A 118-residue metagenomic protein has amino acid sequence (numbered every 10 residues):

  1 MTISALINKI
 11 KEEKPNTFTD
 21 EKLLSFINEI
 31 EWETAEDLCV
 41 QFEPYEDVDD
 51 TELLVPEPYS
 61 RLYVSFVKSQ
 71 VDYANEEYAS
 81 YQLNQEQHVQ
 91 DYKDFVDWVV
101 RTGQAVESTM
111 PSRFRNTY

Functional and structural regions predicted by a protein language model:
M1-L54, D97-Y118: Conserved short "hinge" loops at termini or chain/domain junctions
T17-F18, A74-S80: Charged, low-complexity interaction regions
E57: An amphipathic, hydrophobic-aromatic interaction surface with interspersed Lys/Arg that forms lipid/phosphate-bearing
R61-Y73: Short, hydrophobic/amphipathic alpha-helical patches that form generic packing surfaces within helical domains
V71-Y73, Q85-V89, V106: Generic alpha-helical propensity signal that fires on short helical segments and nearby coil/disordered stretches
Q82-V96: Short secondary-structure subsegments characteristic of cysteine-rich extracellular domains
